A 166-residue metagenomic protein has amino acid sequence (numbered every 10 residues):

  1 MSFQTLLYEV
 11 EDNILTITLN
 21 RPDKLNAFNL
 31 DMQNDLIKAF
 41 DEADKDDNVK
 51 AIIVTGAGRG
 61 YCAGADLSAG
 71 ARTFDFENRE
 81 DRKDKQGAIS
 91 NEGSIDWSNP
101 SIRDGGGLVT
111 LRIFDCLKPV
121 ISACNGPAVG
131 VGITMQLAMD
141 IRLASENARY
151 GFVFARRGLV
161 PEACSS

Functional and structural regions predicted by a protein language model:
M1-R59, A71-D75: Conserved CoA-thioester-binding segment of acyl-CoA-metabolizing enzymes
I17, R21, P119-V120, Y150: Buried hydrophobic positions in well-ordered alpha/beta secondary-structure cores of metabolic enzymes
I17, V54, D66, M135-L137: Hydrophobic/aromatic residues within transmembrane alpha-helices of multi-pass small-molecule transporters
P22-L25, R59, G64, N147-V153 (+1 more regions): A short, glycine- and basic residue-enriched loop/turn that sits immediately adjacent to a domain's principal
F28, P100, A123-C124: Structural motif
M32-D35, G105, M135: Hydrophobic alpha-helical membrane-association signature
G56-R112, A128, G158-L159: Glycine- (often His-adjacent) and acidic-residue-rich active-site loop that binds/positions the CoA thioester
G107-C116, A123, V129-S166: CoA-thioester-processing core
